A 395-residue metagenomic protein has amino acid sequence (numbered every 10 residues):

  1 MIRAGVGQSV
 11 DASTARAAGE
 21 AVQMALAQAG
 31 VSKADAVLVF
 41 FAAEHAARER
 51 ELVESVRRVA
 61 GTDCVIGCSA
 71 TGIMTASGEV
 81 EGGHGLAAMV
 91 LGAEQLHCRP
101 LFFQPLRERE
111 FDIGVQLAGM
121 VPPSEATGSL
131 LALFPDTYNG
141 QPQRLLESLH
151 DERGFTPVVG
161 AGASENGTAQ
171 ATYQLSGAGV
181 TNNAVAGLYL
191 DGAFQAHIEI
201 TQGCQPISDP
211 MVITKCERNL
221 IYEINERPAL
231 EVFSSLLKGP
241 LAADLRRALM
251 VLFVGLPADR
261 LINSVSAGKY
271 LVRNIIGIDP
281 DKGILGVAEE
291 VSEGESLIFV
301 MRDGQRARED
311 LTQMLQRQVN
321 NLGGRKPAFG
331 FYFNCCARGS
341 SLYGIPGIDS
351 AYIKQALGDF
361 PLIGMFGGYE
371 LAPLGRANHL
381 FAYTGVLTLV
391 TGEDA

Functional and structural regions predicted by a protein language model:
M1-A36, F41-R50, S55-R57, D63-C64 (+3 more regions): Small-residue-enriched flexible segments
